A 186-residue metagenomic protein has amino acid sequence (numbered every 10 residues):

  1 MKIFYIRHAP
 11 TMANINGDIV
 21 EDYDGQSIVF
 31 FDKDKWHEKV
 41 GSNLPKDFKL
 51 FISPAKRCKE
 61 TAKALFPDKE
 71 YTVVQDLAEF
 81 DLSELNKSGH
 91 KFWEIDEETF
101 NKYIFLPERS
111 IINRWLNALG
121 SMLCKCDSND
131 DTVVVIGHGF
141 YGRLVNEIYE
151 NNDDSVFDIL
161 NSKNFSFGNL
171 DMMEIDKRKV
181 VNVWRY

Functional and structural regions predicted by a protein language model:
K2-I6, F51, D130-Y141: Beta-strand elements within well-structured catalytic alpha/beta cores of enzymes that handle phosphate/sulfate esters
K2-V74, Y103, P107, G168: Active-site-proximal alpha-helix that buttresses catalytic centers in soluble enzyme cores
R7, V74-L77, D176, W184: Residues at the C-termini of beta-strands that transition into short coil/loop
A9-M12, A55-C58, A78-F80, G139-G142 (+1 more regions): Short, solvent-exposed loop/turn segments at secondary-structure junctions
N16, E60-A64, E84, L144-Y149: A short acidic (Asp/Glu
V20-F31, L65-S121, N161: Phosphate-handling substructures
N43-K46, K125-T132: Glycine-rich phosphate-binding loop signature in dinucleotide/nucleotide-binding domains
D153-Y186: Domain-level recognition of soluble alpha/beta enzyme cores, biased toward histidine phosphatases/phosphomutases
